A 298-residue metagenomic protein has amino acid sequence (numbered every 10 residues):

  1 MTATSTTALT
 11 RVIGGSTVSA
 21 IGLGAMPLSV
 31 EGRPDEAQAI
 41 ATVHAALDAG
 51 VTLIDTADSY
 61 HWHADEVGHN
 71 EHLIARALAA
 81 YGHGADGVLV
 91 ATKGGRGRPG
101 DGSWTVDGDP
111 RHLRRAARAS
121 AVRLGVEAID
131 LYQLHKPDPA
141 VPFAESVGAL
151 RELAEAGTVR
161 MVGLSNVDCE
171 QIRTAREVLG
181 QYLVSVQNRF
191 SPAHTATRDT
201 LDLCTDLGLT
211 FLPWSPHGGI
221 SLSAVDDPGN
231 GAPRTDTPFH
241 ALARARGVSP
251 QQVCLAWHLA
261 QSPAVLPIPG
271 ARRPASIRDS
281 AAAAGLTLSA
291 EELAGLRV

Functional and structural regions predicted by a protein language model:
M1-G87: N-terminal binding-site loop/beta-alpha segment at the start of enzyme catalytic domains that lines or forms
I13-E31, A91-W104, A128, Q133: N-terminal small/glycine-rich loop or linker at the start of catalytic domains across soluble metabolic enzymes
S16-I21, G50-T52, H83-V88, V126-D130 (+4 more regions): Short, well-ordered coil/turn segments that N-cap beta-strands
V30, Y60-A64, G97-S103, I220-V225 (+1 more regions): A short acidic, helix-capping loop that chelates divalent metal ions and anchors anionic groups
P34-L47, G108-L124, E170-R173: Short, acidic/polar
D48, H112-Q133, L153-A156, V178: CE4/NodB-like, metal-dependent polysaccharide N-deacetylase domain that modifies extracellular/periplasmic N-acetylated
L53-A57, V90-T92, A128-Q133, G163-L164 (+1 more regions): Short beta-strand segments at enzyme active-site cores
P137-V298: Beta/alpha (TIM)-barrel catalytic core signal, keyed to glycine-rich beta->alpha loops juxtaposed to Asp/Glu that bind
